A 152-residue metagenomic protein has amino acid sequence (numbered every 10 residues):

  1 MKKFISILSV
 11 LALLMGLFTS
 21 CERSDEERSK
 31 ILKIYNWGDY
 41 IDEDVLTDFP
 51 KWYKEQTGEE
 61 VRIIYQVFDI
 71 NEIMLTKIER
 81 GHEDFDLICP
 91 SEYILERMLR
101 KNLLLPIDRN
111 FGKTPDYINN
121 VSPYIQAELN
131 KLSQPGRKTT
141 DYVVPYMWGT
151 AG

Functional and structural regions predicted by a protein language model:
M1-I31: Short, low-complexity disordered leader/linker segments with a strong preference for bacterial N-terminal type II
K2-K3, D25-E26, K51-Q56, N119 (+1 more regions): Polar/charged alpha-helical tracts
S6, S20, I70, V121-S122: Short linear Ser/Thr-Pro motifs
L8, E92, F111: Residues that line or immediately flank small-molecule/substrate-binding pockets and catalytic motifs
M15, I73-T76, T140-D141: A generic local structural motif
R23-K101: Early extracytoplasmic/lumenal segment of secretory-pathway proteins
E96-G152: Hinge/lid segment of periplasmic solute-binding proteins
